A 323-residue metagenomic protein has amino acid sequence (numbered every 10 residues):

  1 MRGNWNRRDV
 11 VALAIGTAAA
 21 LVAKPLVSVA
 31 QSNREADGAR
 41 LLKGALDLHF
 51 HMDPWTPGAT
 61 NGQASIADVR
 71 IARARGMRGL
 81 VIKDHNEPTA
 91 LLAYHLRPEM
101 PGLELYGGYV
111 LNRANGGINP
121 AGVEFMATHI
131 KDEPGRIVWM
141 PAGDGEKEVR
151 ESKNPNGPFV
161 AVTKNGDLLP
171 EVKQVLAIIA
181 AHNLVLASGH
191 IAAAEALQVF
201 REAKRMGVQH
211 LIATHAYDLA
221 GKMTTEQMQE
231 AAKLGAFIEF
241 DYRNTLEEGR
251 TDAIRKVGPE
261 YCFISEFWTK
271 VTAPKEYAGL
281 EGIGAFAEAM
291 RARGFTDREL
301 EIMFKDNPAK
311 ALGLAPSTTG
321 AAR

Functional and structural regions predicted by a protein language model:
R2-A12, A18-N33: N-terminal twin-arginine translocation
V10-L21, I283-R323: Mid-to-C-terminal alpha-helical segments outside catalytic/metal-binding sites
S32-L103: An N-terminally biased module of ancient metal coordination in phosphate/nucleic-acid-related enzymes
A45-D47, G79, E104-Y106, G135-W139 (+4 more regions): Structural preference for beta-strand elements that scaffold enzyme active sites
H51-D53, H85, G108-A114, P141-G145 (+4 more regions): Active-site beta-loop-alpha junctions enriched in small/polar residues
L91-L96, P120-V123, E151-S152, A193-G207 (+2 more regions): Distinct, well-ordered alpha-helical segments
L103, N112-A213: Extended substrate/RNA-proximal surfaces in nucleic-acid metabolism proteins
D241, V257-Y277: Short acidic/histidine-rich active-site segments
